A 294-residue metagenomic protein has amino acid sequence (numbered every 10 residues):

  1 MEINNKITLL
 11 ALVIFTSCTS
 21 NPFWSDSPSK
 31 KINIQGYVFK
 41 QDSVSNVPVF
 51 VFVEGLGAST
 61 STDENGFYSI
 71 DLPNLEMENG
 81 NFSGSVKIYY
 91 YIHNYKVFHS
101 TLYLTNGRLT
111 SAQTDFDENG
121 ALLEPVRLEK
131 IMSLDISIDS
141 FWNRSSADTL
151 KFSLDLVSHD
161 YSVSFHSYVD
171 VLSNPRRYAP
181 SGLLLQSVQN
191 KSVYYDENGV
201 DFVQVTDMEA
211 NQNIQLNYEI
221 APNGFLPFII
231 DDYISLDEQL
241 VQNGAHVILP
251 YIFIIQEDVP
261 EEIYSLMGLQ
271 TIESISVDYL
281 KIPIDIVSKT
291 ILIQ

Functional and structural regions predicted by a protein language model:
F15-S17: C-terminal motif of bacterial Sec signal peptides marking the signal peptidase cleavage site
T19-N33: Beta-strand-rich domain onsets/edges
I32-K40, G66, I136: A short, amphipathic beta-strand motif
I34, Q41-G55, D63: Short, ordered, surface-exposed loop/turn motifs in non-cytosolic proteins
F50-T60, G182-D196: Short amphipathic beta-strand segments in non-cytosolic proteins
L56-P73: Short, acidic Ser/Thr/Gly-rich low-complexity loop/linker segments typical of extracellular and cell-surface proteins
S69-K87: Short Pro-Gly-centered beta-turn/loop motif in secreted/extracellular proteins
N81-A112, D117, L123: A short, solvent-exposed loop/turn motif at the edges and junctions of modular extracellular/periplasmic domains
